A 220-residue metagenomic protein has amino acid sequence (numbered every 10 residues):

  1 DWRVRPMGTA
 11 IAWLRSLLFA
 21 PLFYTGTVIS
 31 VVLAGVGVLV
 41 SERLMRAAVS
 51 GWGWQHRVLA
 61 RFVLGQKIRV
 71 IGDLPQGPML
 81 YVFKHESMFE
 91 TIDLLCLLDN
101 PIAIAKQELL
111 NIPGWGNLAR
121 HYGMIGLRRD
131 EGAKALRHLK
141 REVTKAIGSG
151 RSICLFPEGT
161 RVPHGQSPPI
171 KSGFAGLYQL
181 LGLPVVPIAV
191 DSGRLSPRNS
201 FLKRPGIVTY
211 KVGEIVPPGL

Functional and structural regions predicted by a protein language model:
D1-L80, E214: Membrane-proximal helical "anchor" segments flanking the first transmembrane region of inner-membrane enzymes
S30-V49, R61-V63, Q76-G132: Catalytic core of membrane glycerolipid acyltransferases/transacylases, capturing the structured, soluble-facing
R61-R69, L136-R137, D191-R194: Short gly/ser/thr-rich secondary-structure transition/capping motifs
P78-L80, G150-F156: Residue-level preference for the first positions of well-ordered beta-strands
H85-S87, E158-V162: Short glycine-rich anion-binding loops that position phosphate/pyrophosphate groups of nucleotides and phosphorylated
K106, E158, V190: Cofactor-binding loop segments of dinucleotide-utilizing enzymes, especially the Rossmann-like FAD- and NAD(P)+-binding
G114-N117, R151-C154, P163-L220: A cross-family acyltransferase "interaction/gating" segment
R120-I147, S152: A membrane-cytosol interface segment of integral membrane proteins
